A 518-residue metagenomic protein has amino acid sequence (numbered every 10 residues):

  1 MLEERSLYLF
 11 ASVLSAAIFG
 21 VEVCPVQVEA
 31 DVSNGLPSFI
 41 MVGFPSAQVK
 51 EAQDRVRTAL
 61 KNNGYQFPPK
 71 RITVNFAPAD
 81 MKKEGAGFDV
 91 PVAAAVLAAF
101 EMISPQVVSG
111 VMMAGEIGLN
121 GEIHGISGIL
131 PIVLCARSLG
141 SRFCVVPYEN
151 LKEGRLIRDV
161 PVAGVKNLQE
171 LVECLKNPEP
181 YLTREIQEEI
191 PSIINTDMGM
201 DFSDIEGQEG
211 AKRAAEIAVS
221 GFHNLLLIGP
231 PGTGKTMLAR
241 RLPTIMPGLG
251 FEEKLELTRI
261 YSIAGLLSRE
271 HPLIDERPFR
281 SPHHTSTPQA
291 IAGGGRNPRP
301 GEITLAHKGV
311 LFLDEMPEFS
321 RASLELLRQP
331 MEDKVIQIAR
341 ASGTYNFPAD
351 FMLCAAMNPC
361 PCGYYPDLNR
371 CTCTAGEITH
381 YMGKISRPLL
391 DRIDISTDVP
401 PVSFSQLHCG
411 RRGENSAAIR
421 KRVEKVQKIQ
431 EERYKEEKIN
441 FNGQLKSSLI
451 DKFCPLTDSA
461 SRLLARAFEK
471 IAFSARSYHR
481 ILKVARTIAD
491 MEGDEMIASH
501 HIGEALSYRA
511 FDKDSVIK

Functional and structural regions predicted by a protein language model:
M1-L226, T233-T236, I274, A339 (+2 more regions): Peripheral, non-AAA+ core regions of ATP-driven protein-machinery
Q48-Q53, P68, N75-G85, N297-P298 (+1 more regions): Basic, amphipathic alpha-helical bundle interface domains used for macromolecular binding and assembly
N120, L313-S320, G363: Catalytic P-loop NTPase motifs of RecA-like helicase/translocase cores
E179-I217, G221, G248-I303: P-loop NTPase nucleotide-binding/switch module
L227-S268, D333: Walker A/P-loop
G229, G293, E315: The Walker A (P-loop) glycine that initiates the GxxxxGKT/S ATP-binding motif of P-loop NTPases
K308, D314-E315, L326: Walker B catalytic acidic pair
